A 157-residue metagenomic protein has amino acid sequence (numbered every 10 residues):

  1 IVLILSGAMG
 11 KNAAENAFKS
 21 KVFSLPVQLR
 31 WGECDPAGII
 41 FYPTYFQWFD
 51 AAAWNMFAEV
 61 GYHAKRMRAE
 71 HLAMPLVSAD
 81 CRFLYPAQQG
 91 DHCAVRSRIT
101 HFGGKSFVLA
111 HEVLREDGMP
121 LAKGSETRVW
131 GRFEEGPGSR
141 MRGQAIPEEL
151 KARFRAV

Functional and structural regions predicted by a protein language model:
I1-M9: N-terminal amphipathic/basic-hydrophobic helices that include classical n-h-c signal peptides and signal-anchor
G10-E59: Catalytic strand-loop segment that frames the active site of acyl-thioester-processing enzymes
G10-K19, L25, Q88-H92, T100-V157: HotDog/MaoC-like acyl-thioester-processing domains
V27-W31, F83, W130: Hydrophobic residues in beta-strands and at strand termini
L29, D35, Y62, A69 (+2 more regions): Residue-level signal for pocket-adjacent positions within structured domains
G32, V77, L114: Short loop/turn motifs enriched for small/polar and acidic residues
G38-I39, Q47, L72-M74, M119 (+1 more regions): Residues that recognize and position ribonucleotide moieties
M56-F102, S106-F107, L121-K123: Hydrophobic beta-strand-centered segment that forms part of the acyl-chain substrate-binding groove
